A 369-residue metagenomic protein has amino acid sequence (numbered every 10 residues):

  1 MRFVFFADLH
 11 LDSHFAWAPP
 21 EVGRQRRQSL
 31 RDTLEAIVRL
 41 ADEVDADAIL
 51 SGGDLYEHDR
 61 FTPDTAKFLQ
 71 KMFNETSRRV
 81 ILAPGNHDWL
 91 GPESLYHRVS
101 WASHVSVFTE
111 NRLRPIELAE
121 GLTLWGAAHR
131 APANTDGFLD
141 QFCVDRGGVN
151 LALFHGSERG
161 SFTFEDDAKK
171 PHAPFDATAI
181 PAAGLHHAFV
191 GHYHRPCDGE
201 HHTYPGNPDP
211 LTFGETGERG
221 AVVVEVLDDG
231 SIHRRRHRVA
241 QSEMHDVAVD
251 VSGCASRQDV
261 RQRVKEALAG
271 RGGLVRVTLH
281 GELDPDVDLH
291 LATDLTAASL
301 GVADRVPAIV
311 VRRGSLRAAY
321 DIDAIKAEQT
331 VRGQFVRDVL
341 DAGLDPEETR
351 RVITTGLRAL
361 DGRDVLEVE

Functional and structural regions predicted by a protein language model:
M1-K67, R146, E347-T355, A359-E369: N-terminal active-site segment of His-dependent metallophosphoesterases
M1-V22, R219, V224-A248: Domain-start "cap" segments at the beginnings of catalytic or binding domains
F5, S51, L82, A152 (+1 more regions): Structural beta-sheet core signal
A18-Q28, T123-G126, S242-S256: Acidic/glycine-enriched edge-of-secondary-structure segments
A36-V44, M72, Q141, R263-A267: A generic secondary-structure signal
D45-A46, G148, G184, R271-G273 (+1 more regions): Short loop/turn motifs at secondary-structure junctions
A48, E57-T203, N207-G220, E225: His/Asp/Glu-rich metal-coordinating catalytic cores of metallo-dependent phosphodiesterases/hydrolases acting on
S231-E369: Accessory, non-catalytic peripheral segments of nucleic-acid enzymes
